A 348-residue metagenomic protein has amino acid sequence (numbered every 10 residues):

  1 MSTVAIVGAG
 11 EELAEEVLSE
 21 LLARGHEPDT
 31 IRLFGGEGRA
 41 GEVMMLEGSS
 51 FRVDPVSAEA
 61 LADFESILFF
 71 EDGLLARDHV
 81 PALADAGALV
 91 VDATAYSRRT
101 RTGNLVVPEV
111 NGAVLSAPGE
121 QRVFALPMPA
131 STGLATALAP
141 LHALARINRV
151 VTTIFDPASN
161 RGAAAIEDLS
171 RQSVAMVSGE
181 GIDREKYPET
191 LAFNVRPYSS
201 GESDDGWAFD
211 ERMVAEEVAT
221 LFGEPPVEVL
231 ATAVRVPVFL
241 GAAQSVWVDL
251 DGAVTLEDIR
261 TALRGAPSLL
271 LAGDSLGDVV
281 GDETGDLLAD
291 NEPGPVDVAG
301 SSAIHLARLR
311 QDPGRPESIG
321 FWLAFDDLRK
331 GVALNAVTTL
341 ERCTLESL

Functional and structural regions predicted by a protein language model:
M1-L191, P226-E228, I304-H305, L309-R315 (+2 more regions): N-terminal Rossmann-like NAD(P) cofactor-binding subdomain of oxidoreductases, focused on the glycine-rich
S2, I67, A158-L348: Charged docking surfaces used in two-component/phosphorelay signaling
